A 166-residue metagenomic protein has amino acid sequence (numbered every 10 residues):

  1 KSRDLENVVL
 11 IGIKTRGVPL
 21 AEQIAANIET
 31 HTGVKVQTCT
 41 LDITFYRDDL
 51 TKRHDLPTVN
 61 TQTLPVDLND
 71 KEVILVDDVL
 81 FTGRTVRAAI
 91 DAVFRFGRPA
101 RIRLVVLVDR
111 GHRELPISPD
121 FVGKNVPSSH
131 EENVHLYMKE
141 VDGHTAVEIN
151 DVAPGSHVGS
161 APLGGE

Functional and structural regions predicted by a protein language model:
K1-E166: PRPP-associated nucleotide enzymes
